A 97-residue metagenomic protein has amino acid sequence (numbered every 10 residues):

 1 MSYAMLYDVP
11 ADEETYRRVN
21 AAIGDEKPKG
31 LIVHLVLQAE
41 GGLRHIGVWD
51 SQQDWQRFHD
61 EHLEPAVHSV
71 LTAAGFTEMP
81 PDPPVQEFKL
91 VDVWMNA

Functional and structural regions predicted by a protein language model:
M1-I46, D50-H68, T72-A97: Short S/T/G/P-rich N-terminal loop/turn motif that feeds into the first structured element of a domain
